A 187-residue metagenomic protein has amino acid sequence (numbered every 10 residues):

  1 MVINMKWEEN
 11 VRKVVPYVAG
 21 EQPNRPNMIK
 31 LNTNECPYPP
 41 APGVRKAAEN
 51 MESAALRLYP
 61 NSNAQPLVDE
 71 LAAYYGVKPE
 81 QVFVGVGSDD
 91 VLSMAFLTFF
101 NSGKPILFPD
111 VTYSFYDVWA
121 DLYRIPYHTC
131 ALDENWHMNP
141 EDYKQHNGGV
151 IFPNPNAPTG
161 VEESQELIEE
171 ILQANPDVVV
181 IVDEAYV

Functional and structural regions predicted by a protein language model:
V2-L58, H146: N-terminal "arm"/small-domain region of PLP-dependent enzymes with the aminotransferase-like
L56-D177, I181, Y186-V187: Conserved core of the PLP fold type I
